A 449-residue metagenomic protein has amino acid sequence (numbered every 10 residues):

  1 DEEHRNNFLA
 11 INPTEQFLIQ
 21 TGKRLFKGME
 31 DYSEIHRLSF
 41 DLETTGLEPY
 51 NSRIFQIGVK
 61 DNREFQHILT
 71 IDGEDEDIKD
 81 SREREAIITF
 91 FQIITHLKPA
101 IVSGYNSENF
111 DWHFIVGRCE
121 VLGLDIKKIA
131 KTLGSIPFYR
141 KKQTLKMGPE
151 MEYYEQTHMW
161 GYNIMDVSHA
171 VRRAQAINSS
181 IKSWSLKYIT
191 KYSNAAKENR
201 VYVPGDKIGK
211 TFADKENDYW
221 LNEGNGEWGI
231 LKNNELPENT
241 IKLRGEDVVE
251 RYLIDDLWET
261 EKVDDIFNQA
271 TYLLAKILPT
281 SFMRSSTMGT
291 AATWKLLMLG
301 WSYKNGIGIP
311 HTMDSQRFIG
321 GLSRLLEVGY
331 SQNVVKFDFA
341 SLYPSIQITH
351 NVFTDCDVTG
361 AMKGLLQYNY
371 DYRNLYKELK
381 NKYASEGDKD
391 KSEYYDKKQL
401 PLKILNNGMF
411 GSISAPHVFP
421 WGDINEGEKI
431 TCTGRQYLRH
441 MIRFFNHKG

Functional and structural regions predicted by a protein language model:
D1-K98, L124, D255-A275, F282-G320 (+3 more regions): DnaQ-like (DEDDh/DEDDy) 3′-5′ exonuclease domain used for proofreading and 3′-end trimming on nucleic acids
F40-T44, S107, V167, F339: Residues immediately flanking
D75-S81, K98, V102, W112 (+1 more regions): Active-site-proximal helix-loop-helix substrate-binding element of RNase H-like nuclease domains
R82-I94, T190, N194-K197, K398-F410 (+1 more regions): Structured alpha-helical segments in the cores of large, soluble enzyme domains
F90-F114: Proline-aspartate-enriched helix->loop->beta-strand connector
D111-V121, A340-T354: Short active-site loop/helix that positions an aromatic residue
K210, K215-H350, S392-R443: Common nucleic-acid-contacting/processivity interface regions adjacent to the catalytic cores of nucleic-acid enzymes
L366-E386, L402: Non-transmembrane amphipathic alpha-helical segments
